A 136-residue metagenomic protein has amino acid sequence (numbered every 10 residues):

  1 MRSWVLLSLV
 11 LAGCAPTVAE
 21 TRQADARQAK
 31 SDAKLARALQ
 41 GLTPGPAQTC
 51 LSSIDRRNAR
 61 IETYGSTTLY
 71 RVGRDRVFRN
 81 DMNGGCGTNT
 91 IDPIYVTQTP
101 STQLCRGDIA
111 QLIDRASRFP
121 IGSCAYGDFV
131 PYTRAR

Functional and structural regions predicted by a protein language model:
M1-L7: Sec-dependent signal peptide recognition, specifically the positively charged N-region followed immediately by
S8, V77, S123-Y126: A residue-level signal for beta-strand positions that form part of recognition/binding surfaces within mature
L11-G13: C-terminal motif of bacterial Sec signal peptides marking the signal peptidase cleavage site
P16-R79: N-terminal secretory signal peptides
N83-R136: Helix-rich interaction surfaces within compact, conserved domain-sized segments that mediate assembly or partner
